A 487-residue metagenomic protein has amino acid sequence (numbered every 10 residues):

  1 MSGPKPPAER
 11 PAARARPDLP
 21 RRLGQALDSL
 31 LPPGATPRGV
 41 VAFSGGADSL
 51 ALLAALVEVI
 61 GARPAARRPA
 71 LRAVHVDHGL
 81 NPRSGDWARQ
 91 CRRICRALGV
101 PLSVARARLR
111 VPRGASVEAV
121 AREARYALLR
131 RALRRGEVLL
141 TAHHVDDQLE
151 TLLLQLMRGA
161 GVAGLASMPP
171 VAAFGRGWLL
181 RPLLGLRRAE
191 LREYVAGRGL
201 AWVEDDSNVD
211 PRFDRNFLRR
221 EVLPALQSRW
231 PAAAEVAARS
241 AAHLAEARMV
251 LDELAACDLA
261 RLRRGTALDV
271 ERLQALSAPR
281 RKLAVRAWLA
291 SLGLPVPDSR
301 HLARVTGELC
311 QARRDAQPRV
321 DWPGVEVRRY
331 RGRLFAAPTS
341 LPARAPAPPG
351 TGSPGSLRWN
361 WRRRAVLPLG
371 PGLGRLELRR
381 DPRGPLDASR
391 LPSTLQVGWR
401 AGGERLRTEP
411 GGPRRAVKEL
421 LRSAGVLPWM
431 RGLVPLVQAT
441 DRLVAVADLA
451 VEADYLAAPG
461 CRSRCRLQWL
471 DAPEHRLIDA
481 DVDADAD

Functional and structural regions predicted by a protein language model:
S2-D48, R68-R72, H78, A107-V111 (+3 more regions): AMP-forming adenylation/ATP pyrophosphatase catalytic core
S2-P224, E253: Core alpha/beta nucleotide-donor-binding catalytic domains of modification enzymes
E221, A225-A233: Conserved anion/nucleotide-ligand pocket segment
